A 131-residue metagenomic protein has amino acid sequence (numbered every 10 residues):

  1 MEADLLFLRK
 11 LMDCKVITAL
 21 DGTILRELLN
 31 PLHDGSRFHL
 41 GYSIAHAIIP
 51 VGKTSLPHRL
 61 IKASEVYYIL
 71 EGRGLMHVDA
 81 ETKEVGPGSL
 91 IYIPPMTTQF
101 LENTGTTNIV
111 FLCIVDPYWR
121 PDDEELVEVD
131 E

Functional and structural regions predicted by a protein language model:
M1-G41, L126-E131: A short, N-terminal "cap"/entry segment at the start of jelly-roll beta-barrel domains of the cupin/DSBH fold
L29-H33, A45-L60: Conserved short histidine dyad/triad with adjacent acidic residue
S36-H39, S55-L60, E102-T104: Short histidine-centered beta-strand/loop micro-motifs that create catalytic or ligand/metal-coordination sites
T54-L56, L75, I91, P95-L101: Histidine-centered metal-chelating micro-motifs
K62-S64, I69-G74: Glycine- and acidic-residue-biased ligand/ion/polar-headgroup-sensing regions
R73-L75, T82, T98, N108: Structural motif
A80-P95: Short acidic-glycine-tyrosine-enriched beta hairpin
P95-P121: Ligand-binding loop in jelly-roll beta-barrel domains
